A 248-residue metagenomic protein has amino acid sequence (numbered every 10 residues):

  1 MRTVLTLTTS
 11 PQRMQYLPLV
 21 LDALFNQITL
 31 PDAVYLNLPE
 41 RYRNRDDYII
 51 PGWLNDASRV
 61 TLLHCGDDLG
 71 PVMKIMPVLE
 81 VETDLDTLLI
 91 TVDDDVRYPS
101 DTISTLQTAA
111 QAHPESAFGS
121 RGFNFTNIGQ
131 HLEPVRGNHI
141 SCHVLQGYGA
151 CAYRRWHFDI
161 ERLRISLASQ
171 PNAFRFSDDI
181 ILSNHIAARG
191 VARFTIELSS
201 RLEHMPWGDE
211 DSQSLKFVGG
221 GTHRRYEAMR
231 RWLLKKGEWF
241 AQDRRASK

Functional and structural regions predicted by a protein language model:
M1, Y16, V20, A168-K248: C-terminal catalytic/acceptor-binding lobe
M1-N26: N-proximal low-complexity "stem/linker" segments adjacent to membrane-targeting elements
R2-T3, F25-L36, S58-T61, T87: Short loop->beta transition adjacent to catalytic acidic/histidine clusters or analogous donor-positioning motifs
L7-T9, L38, E197: Short beta-strand/turn micro-motifs composed of small residues that flank or help shape donor/cofactor-binding pockets
V20-D32, E40-R41, G52-L54: Short, acidic, metal-binding catalytic loop of nucleotide-sugar glycosyltransferases
N37-D86: Active-site-proximal specificity loops/subdomain of glycosyltransferases
V78, R97-A168: Conserved catalytic core of nucleotide-sugar-dependent glycosyltransferases
L85-R97: Short beta-strand-to-loop acidic/aromatic patch adjacent to the donor-nucleotide binding site
